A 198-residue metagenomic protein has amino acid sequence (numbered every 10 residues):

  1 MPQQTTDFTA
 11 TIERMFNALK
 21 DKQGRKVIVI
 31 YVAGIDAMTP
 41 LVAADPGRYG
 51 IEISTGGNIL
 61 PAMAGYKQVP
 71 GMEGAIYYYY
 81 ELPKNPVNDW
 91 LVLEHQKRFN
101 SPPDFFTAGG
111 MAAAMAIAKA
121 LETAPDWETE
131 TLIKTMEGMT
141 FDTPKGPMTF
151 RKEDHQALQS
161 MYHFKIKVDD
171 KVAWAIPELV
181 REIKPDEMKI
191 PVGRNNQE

Functional and structural regions predicted by a protein language model:
M1-G47, E81-W90: Extracellular/periplasmic Venus flytrap/periplasmic-binding protein
M1-Q4, I30-I35, S54-I59, A75-Y78 (+2 more regions): Active-site-proximal beta-strand/loop segments in catalytic clefts of secreted hydrolases
T9-E13, N17, D89, L93 (+3 more regions): Solvent-exposed, polar/charged alpha-helical surfaces in well-ordered, non-transmembrane soluble domains, broadly
L41-M111, E122-W127, W174-Q197: Extracellular/periplasmic periplasmic-binding protein-like sensory domains
D104-A113, G146-K152: Short catalytic/ligand-gating loop segments at beta-alpha or beta-beta junctions within enzyme catalytic domains
I117-A120, K165-K167: A bilobed periplasmic-binding-protein/Venus flytrap-type ligand-binding module shared by bacterial periplasmic
E128-K145: Short, well-structured alpha-helical segments that form the helix of a local strand-helix-strand
T140, P144-E198: Solvent-exposed, acidic/polar segments of extracytosolic/periplasmic ligand-binding ectodomains
